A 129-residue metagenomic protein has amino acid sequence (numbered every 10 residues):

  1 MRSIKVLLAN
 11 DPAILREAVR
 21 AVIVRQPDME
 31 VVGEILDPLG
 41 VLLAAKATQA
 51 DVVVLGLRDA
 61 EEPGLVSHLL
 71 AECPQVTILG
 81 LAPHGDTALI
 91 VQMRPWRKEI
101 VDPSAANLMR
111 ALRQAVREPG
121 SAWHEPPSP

Functional and structural regions predicted by a protein language model:
R2-H124: Internal alpha/beta domain cores that form substrate/cofactor-binding pockets in large enzymes and binding proteins
P129: A conserved mid-domain beta-alpha-beta active-site/ligand-binding segment of alpha/beta enzyme cores
